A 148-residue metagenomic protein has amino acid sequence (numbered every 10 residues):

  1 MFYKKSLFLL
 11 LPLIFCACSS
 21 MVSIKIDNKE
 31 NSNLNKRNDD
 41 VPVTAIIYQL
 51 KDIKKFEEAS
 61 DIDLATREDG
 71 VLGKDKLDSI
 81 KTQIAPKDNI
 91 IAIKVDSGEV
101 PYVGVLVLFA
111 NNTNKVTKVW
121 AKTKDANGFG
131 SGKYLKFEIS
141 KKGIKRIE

Functional and structural regions predicted by a protein language model:
M1-K5: Positively charged n-region of N-terminal signal peptides that target proteins for export
S6-F15: Sec-dependent N-terminal signal peptides
I26-K36: Short amphipathic, basic-aromatic surface patches that mediate peripheral association with negatively charged
N38-G70: Post-signal-peptide N-terminal segment of Sec-exported extracytoplasmic proteins
K87-D96: Exposed aromatic-hydrophobic patches
V100-N111: A short, solvent-exposed beta-strand micro-motif common in secreted/extracellular proteins
K115-E148: Glycine-rich, aromatic-bearing surface loops/beta-hairpins
